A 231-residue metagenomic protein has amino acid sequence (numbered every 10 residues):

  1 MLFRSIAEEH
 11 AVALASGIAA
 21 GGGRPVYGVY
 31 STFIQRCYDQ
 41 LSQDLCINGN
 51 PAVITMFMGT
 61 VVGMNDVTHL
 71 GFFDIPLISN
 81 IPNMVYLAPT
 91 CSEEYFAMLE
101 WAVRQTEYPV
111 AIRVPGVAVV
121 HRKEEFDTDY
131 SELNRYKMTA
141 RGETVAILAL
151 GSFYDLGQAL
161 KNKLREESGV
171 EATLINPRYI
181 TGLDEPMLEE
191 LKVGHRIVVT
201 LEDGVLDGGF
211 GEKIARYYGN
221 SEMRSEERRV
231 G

Functional and structural regions predicted by a protein language model:
M1-L2, G231: Short, small-residue-biased leader/transition segments that mark boundaries at the very start of proteins
F3-S5, Y27, I54-M56, Y86-T90 (+3 more regions): General beta-strand structural signal in soluble alpha/beta enzymes
F3-T60, H69-F73, P186, E212: Thiamine diphosphate
E9, G49, V61-G71, R104-R229: Thiamine diphosphate
A13-G17, Q40-Q43, P76-N80, A97-W101 (+4 more regions): Alpha-helical scaffold segments in soluble metabolic enzymes
G21-G23, G49, F57-Q105: Conserved thiamine diphosphate
T32-I34, P89-F96, D207-G208: Active-site glycine- and acidic-residue-rich loops that bind and position anionic ligands or nucleotide-like cofactors
R36, A97, L183: Short, conserved clusters of charged catalytic residues that mark active-site and nucleotide-handling motifs
